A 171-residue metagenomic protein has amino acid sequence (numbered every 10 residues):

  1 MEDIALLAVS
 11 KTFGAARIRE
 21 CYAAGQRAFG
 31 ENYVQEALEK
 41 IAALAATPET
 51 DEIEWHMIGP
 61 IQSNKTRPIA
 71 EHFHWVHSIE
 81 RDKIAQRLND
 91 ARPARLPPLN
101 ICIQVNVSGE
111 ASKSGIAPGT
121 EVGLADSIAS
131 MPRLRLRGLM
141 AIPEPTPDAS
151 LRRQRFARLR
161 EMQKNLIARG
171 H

Functional and structural regions predicted by a protein language model:
M1-G170: Conserved alpha/beta-domain cores
